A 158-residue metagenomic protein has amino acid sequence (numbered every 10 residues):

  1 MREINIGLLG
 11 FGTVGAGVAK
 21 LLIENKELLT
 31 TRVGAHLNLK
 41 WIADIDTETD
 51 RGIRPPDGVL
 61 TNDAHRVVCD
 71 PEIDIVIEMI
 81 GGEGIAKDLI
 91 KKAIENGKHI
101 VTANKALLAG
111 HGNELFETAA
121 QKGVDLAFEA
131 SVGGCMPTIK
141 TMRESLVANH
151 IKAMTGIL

Functional and structural regions predicted by a protein language model:
M1-N96: N-terminal glycine-/serine-/threonine-rich beta1-alpha1-beta2 phosphate-ribose binding loop of Rossmann-like
G10, A103-N104: A secondary-structure boundary/capping signal
L22, K26, A119, L146: Active-site catalytic pocket residues across diverse enzymes, especially alpha/beta-hydrolases
N25, V33, P56-D57, F128 (+2 more regions): Glycine-rich, flexible loop/turn motifs
A43-T47, V132-G134, L158: Glycine-rich beta-alpha junction loops
I80, I85-N96, K105-E144: Rossmann-fold NAD(P)-binding glycine/threonine-rich loop
H99-V101: A short hydrophobic/small-residue beta-strand
E144-L158: Conserved anion/nucleotide-ligand pocket segment
